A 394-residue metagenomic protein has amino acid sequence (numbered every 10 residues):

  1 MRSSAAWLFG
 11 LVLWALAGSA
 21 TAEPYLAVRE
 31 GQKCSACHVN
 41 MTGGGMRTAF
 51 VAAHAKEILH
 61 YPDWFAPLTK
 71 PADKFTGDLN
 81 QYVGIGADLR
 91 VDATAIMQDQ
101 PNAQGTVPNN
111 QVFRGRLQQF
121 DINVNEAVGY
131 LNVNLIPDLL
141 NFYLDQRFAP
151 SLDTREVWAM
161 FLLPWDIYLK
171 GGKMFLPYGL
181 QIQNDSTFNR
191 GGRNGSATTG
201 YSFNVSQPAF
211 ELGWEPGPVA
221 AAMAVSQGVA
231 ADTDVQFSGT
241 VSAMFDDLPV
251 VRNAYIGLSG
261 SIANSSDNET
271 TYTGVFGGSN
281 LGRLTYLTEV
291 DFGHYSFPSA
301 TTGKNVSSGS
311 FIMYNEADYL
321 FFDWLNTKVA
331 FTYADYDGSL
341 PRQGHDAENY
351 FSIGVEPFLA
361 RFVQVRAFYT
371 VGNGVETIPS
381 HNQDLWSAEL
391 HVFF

Functional and structural regions predicted by a protein language model:
A27, T42-R47, N80-I96, P101-A103 (+4 more regions): Outer membrane beta-barrel
Q32-M41: The canonical Cys-X-X-Cys-His
K33, G239-V241, P357, N382-F394: Outer-membrane beta-barrel "beta-signal"
A36, G84-G86, N141-Y143, Y168-K170 (+8 more regions): Residue-level detector of the transmembrane beta-barrel scaffold of outer-membrane proteins
L117-D121, R147-S151, G200-N204, V229-V235 (+5 more regions): Replace "Gram-negative outer membrane beta-barrel proteins" with "bacterial and organellar outer membrane beta-barrel
G239-P341: Detector for outer-membrane/organellar transmembrane beta-barrel domains, recognizing the amphipathic beta-strand
D318-T370: C-terminal hydrophobic structural anchor segments that stabilize assembly/packing rather than catalytic chemistry
